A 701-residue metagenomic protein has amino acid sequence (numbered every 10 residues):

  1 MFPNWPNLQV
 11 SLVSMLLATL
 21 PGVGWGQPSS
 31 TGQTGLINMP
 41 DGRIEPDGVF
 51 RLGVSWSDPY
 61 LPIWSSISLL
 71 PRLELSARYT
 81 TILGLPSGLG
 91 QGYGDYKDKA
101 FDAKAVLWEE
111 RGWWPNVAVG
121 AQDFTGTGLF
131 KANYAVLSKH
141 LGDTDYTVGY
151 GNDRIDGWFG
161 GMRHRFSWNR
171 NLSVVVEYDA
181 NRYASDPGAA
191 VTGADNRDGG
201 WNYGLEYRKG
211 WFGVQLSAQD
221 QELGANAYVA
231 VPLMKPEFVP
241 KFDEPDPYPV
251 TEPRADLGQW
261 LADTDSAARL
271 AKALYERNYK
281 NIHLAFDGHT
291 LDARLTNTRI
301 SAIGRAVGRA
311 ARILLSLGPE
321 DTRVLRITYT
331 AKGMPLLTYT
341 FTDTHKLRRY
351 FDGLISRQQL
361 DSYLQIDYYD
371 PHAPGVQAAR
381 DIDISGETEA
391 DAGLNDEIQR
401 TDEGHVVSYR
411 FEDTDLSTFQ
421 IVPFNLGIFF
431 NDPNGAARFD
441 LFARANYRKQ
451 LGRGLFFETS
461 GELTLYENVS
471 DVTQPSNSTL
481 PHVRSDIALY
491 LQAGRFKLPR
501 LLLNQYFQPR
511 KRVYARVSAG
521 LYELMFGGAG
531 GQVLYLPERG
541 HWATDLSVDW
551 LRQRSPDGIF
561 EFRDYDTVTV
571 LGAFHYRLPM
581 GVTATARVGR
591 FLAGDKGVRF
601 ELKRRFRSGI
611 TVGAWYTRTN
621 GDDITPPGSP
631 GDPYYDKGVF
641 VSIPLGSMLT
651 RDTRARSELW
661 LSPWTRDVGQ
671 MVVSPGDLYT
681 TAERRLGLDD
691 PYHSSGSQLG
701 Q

Functional and structural regions predicted by a protein language model:
M1-L12: Bacterial N-terminal signal peptides that target proteins for export
W25-S66, P236-L503, F507, R563 (+1 more regions): Outer-membrane beta-barrel initiation region
G26-L129, H140-T144, W168-L172, N181-A184 (+11 more regions): Transmembrane beta-barrel domains of Gram-negative outer membranes and organellar outer membranes
D47, L70-R72, I82, W108-G112 (+12 more regions): Outer-membrane beta-barrel channels and translocator barrels
R51-G53, W64, E74-S76, N116-G120 (+20 more regions): Residue-level detector of the transmembrane beta-barrel scaffold of outer-membrane proteins
I82-D102, V106, G120-A135, T147-S167 (+6 more regions): Outer-membrane beta-barrel translocator/channel fold
